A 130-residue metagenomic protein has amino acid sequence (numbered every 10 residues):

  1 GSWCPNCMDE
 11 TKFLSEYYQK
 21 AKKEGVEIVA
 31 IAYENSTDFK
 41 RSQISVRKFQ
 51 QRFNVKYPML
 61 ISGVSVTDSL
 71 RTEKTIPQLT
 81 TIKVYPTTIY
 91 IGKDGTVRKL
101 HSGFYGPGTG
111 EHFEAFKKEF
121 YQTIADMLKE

Functional and structural regions predicted by a protein language model:
G1-W3, N35, V84: Short pre-active-site segment immediately N-terminal to redox-active cysteine/selenocysteine motifs in thiol-based
C4-C7, T88: The canonical Cys-X-X-Cys-His
P5, T37, R98: Nucleotide phosphate-binding site architecture
M8-V55, V66-E73: Structural microenvironment flanking redox-active thiols in thiol-disulfide oxidoreductases
N54-P58, I76-I89: Structural micro-motif
D68, E73, P77-T80, Y105 (+1 more regions): Short, flexible, glycine-rich and Lys/Arg-enriched loop motifs at helix boundaries that contact anionic partners
K83-E130: Thiol-/selenol-based redox modules, centered on thioredoxin-like and closely related oxidoreductase domains
